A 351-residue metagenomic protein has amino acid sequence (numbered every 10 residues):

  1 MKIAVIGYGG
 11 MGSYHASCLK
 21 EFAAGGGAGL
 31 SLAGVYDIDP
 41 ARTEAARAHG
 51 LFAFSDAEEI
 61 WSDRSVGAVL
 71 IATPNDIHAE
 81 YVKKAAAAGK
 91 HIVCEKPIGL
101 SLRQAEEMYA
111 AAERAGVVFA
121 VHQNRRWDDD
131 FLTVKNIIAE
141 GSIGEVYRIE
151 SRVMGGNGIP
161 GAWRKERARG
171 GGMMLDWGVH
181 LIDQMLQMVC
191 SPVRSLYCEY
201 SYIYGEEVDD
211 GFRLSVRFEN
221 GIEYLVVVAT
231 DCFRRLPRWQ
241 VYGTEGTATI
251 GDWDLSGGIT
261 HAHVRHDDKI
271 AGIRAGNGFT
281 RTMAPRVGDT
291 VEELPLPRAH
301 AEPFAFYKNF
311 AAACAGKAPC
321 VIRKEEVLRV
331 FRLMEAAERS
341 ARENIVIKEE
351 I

Functional and structural regions predicted by a protein language model:
M1, V117, G144-Y147, R339-I351: C-terminal capping/lid region of NAD(P)-dependent oxidoreductase domains
M1-H49: N-terminal Rossmann-like dinucleotide-binding module
H15, L51-A111: Beta-loop-alpha module in the N-terminal Rossmann-like domain of NAD(P)-dependent dehydrogenases, especially those
S55, I71, C94, F119-V121 (+2 more regions): Hydrophobic residues in well-ordered beta-strands that form the structural core
A68-L70, E219, L294-P297, A305-I351: C-terminal helix-rich "cap/oligomerization" subdomain common to oxidoreductases
E107-N124, E145-I149: Rossmann-fold dehydrogenase core element
N124, E245-V321: C-terminal glycine/acidic-rich active-site capping loop/insertion
R125-G205, N344: Predominantly a Rossmann-like dinucleotide-binding segment in NAD(P)-dependent oxidoreductases
